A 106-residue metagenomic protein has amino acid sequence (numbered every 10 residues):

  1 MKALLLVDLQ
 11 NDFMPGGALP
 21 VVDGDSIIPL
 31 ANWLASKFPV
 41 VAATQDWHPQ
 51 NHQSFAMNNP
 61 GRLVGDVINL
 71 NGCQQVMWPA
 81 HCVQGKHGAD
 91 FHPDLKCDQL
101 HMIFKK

Functional and structural regions predicted by a protein language model:
M1-F104: Active-site acidic carboxylates
